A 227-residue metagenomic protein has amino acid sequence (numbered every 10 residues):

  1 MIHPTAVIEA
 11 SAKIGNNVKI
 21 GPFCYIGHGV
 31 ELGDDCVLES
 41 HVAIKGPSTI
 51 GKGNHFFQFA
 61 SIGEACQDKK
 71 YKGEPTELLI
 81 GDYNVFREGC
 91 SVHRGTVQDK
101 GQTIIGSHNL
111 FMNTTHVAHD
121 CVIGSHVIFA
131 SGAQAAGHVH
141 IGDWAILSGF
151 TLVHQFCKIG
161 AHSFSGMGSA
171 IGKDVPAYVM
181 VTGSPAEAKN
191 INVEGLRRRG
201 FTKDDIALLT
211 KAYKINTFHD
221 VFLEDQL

Functional and structural regions predicted by a protein language model:
I2-T182, A186-E187: Structural signal for interior beta-strand "rungs" in well-ordered beta-sheet cores of soluble enzyme domains
P176-V179, G183-I206: ABC transporter nucleotide-binding domain
L196-L227: Intrinsically disordered, low-complexity terminal regions
